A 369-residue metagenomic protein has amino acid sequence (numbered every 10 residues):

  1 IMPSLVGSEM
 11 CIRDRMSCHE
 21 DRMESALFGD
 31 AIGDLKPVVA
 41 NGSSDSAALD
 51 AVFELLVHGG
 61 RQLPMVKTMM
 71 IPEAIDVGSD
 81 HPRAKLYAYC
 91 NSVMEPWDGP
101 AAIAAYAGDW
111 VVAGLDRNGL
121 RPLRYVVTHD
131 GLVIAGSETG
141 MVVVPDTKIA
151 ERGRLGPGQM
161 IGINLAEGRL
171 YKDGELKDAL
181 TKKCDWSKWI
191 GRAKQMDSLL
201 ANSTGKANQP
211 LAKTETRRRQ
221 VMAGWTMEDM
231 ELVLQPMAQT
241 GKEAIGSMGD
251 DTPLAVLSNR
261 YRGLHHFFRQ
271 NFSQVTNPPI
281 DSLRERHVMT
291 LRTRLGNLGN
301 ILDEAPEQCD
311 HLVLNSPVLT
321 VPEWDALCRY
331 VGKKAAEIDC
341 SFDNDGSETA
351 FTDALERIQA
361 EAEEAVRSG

Functional and structural regions predicted by a protein language model:
I1-G7, I12-D14: Single conserved hydrophobic/aromatic residue that forms the stacking wall/gate of nucleotide- or nucleobase-binding
S8, L86-L115, L132, S137-D178 (+2 more regions): Phosphate/diphosphate-binding loops
R13-L55, T68, L86-Y89, A104 (+2 more regions): Catalytic or ion-translocation cores adjacent to nucleophile or general acid/base/metal-coordination motifs in diverse
V38-S43, L55-L56, D76-D80, A104 (+3 more regions): Hydrophobic alpha-helical scaffolding
A40-S79, T240, D251-T252: N-terminal leader/propeptide and maturation segments of large enzyme subunits in energy/redox metabolism and hydrolases
H58-L63, A360-S368: Secondary-structure transition/capping motifs at alpha-helix termini and the adjoining loop/turn into the next element
M69, S79, N91-V93, G114-D116 (+2 more regions): Extended, highly charged accessory segments
